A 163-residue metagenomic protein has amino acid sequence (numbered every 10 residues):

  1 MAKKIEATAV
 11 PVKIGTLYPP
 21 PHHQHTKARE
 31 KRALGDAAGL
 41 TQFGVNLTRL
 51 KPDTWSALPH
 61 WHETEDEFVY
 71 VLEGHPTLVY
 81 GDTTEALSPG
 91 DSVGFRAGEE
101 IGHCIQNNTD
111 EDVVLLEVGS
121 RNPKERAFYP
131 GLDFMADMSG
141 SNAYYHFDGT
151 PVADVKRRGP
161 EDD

Functional and structural regions predicted by a protein language model:
M1-Q42, F128-D163: A short, N-terminal "cap"/entry segment at the start of jelly-roll beta-barrel domains of the cupin/DSBH fold
A28-K31, N46-H62, E100: Conserved short histidine dyad/triad with adjacent acidic residue
G39, A97-E125: Ligand-binding loop in jelly-roll beta-barrel domains
L40-F43, S56, E63-D66, V71-E73 (+3 more regions): Short connector loops at helix/strand junctions that flank enzyme active sites, especially segments positioning acidic
L47-K51, W61-V79, V118-S120: Short, conserved beta-strand element in jelly-roll/cupin
K51-W55, H75, T84, E99-E100 (+2 more regions): Short, charged/polar surface micro-motifs in flexible loops or helix N-caps
D82-G98: Short acidic-glycine-tyrosine-enriched beta hairpin
